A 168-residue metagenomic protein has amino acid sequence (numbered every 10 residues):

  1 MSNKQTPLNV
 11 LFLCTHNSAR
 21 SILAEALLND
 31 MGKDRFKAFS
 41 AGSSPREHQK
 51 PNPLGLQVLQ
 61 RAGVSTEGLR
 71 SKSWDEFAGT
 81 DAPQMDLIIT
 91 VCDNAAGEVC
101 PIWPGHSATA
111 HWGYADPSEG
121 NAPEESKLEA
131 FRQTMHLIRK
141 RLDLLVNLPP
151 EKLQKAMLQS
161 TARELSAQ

Functional and structural regions predicted by a protein language model:
M1-S2, I102: Flexible gly/pro-rich beta->alpha loop and the following alpha-helix that scaffold active-site loops
S2-G79: Conserved active-site segments centered on acidic
S18, D93-A96: Short glycine-rich anion-binding loops that position phosphate/pyrophosphate groups of nucleotides and phosphorylated
P83-Q84: Alpha-helix C-terminal capping/helix-to-coil transition sites in glycosyltransferase folds
L87: Short, Asp-centered acidic motifs that coordinate Mg2+ and/or phosphate in catalytic or ligand-binding sites
T90-V91, H111: Redox-cofactor binding/interface segments in oxidoreductases and associated redox assembly factors
V99-Q168: Phosphate-binding/catalytic loops
